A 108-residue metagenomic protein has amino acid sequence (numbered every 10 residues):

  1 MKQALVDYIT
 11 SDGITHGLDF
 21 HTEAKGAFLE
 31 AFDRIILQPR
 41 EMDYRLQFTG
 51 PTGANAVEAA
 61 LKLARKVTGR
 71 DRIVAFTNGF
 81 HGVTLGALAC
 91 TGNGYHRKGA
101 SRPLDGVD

Functional and structural regions predicted by a protein language model:
M1-E23, A27-F48: Glycine-rich phosphate-binding segment of PLP-dependent enzymes
L29-D108: PLP-dependent aspartate aminotransferase-fold enzymes
